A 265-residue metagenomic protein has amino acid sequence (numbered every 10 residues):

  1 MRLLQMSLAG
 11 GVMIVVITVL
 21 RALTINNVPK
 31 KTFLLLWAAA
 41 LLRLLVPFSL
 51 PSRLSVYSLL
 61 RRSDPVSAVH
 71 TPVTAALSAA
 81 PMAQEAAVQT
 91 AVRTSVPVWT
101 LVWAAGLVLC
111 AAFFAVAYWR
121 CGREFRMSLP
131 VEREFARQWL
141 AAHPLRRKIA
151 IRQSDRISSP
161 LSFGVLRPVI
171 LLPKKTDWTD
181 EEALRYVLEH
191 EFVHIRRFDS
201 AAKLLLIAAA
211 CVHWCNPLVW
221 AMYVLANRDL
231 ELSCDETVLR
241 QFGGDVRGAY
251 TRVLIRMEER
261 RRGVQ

Functional and structural regions predicted by a protein language model:
M1-A112, R126, Q138-K148, D177: Hydrophobic membrane-embedded segments
N27, K31, A112-V131, V219-A226: Transmembrane-cytosolic junction motif
V116-P160: Auxiliary, metal-adjacent structural segments of Zn-dependent hydrolase domains
L129-R133, P144-L145, R196-R197, A221-Q265: Short helix/loop segments within enzyme catalytic domains that coordinate or immediately flank catalytic cofactors
S159-D180: Active-site scaffold of zinc-dependent metalloenzymes
R185-D199, L206, C234-D235: Active-site recognition of the HExxH zinc-binding catalytic motif
R197-N227: A Zn2+-metalloprotease active-site environment signal
